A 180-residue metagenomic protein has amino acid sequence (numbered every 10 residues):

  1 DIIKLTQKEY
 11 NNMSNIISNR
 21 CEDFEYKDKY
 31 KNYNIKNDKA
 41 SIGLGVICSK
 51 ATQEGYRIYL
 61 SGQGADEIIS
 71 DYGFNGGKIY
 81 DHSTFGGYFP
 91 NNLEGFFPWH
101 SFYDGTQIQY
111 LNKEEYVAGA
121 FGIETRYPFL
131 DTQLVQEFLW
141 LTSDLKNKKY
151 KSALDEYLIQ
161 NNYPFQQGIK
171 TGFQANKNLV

Functional and structural regions predicted by a protein language model:
D1-K8: ATP-dependent adenylation/pyrophosphate-handling site
Y10-G73, N91, P98-T125: Conserved adenosine/adenylate-binding substructure
N15-I17, S83, V180: Surface-exposed beta-strand edges and their flanking turn/coil or helix-capping segments
Y56-Y80, Y103-V180: Mid-to-C-terminal catalytic subdomains of enzymes that bind/position adenosyl phosphate moieties or nucleic-acid
K78-Y88: Hydrophobic, often amphipathic alpha-helical segments used for membrane interaction and targeting
